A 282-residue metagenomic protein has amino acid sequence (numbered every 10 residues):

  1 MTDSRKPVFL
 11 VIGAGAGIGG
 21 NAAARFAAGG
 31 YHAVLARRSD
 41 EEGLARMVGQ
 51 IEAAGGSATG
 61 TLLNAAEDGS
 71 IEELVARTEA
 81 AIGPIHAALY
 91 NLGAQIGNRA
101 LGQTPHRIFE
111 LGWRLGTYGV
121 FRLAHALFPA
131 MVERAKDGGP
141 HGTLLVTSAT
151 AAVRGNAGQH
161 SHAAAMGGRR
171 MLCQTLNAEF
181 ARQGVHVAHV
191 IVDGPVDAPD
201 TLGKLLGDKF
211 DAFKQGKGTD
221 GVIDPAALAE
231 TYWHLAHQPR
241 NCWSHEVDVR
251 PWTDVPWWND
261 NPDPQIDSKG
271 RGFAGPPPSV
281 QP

Functional and structural regions predicted by a protein language model:
G15-G17: Conserved glycine-rich cofactor-binding loop
G30-R46: Conserved glycine-rich Rossmann-like NAD(P)H-binding loop of the short-chain dehydrogenase/reductase
I51-G69: Rossmann-fold cofactor-recognition segment
E72, G93-E110, G158: Conserved mid-core segment of classical short-chain dehydrogenase/reductases
A94, K136-R169, C173-Q174, A178-R182 (+1 more regions): Catalytic loop of short-chain dehydrogenase/reductase
G102-F121, L145, R169: Catalytic Tyr-X3-Lys loop
L115-G138: Amphipathic alpha-helical dimer-interface segment in Rossmann-like NAD(P)H-dependent oxidoreductases
V185, H189-D197, G203-D267, R271: C-terminal helical subdomain
